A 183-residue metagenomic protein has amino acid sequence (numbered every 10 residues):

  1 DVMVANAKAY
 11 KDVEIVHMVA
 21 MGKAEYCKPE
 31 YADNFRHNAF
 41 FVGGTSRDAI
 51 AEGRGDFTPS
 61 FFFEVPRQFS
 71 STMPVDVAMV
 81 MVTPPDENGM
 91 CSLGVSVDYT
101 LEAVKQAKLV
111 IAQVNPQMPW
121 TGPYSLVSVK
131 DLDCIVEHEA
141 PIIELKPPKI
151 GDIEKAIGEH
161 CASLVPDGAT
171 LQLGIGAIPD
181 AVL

Functional and structural regions predicted by a protein language model:
D1-L183: Conserved alpha/beta enzyme-core scaffold
